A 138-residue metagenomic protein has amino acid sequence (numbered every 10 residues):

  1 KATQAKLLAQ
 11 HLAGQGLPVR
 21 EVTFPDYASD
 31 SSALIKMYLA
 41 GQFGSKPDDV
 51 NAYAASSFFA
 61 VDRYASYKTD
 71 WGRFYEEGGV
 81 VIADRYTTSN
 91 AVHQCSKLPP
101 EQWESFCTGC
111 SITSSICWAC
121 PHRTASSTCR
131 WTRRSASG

Functional and structural regions predicted by a protein language model:
A2: Walker A/P-loop
G14, A52, H122-T124: A generic structural signal for short, non-catalytic loop/turn and secondary-structure boundary residues
G14, V19-E21, S126-T128: Conserved beta-strand scaffold positions in the cores of enzyme catalytic domains, especially in NTP/NDP-utilizing
L17-I112, C117: ATP-dependent small-molecule kinase phosphotransfer cores that center on conserved nucleotide phosphate-binding segments
A83-Y86, T108, A119-G138: Conserved phosphate-donor/acceptor-positioning beta-strand/loop module used by diverse small-molecule
